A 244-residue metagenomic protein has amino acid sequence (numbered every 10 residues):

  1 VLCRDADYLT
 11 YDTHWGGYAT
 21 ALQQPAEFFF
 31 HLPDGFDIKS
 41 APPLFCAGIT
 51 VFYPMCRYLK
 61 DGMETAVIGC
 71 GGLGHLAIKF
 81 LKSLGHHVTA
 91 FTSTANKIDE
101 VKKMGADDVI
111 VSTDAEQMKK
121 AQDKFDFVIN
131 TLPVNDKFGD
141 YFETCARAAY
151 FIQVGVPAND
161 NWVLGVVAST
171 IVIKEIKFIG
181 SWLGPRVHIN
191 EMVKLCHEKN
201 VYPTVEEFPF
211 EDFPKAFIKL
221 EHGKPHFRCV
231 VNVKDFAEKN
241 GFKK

Functional and structural regions predicted by a protein language model:
V1-F29: Glycine-rich phosphate/adenylate-binding loop and adjacent beta-alpha elements of nucleotide- or dinucleotide-binding
T13-Y18, D34-R57, V67-L76: A glycine-rich, Thr/Ser-enriched phosphate-binding loop motif common to dinucleotide/cofactor-binding enzymes
E64, A149-Y150, K177: Short glycine-centered segments of the SAM/dcSAM-binding site in methyltransferase folds
V67-C70, K82-D140: Adenosine-nucleotide cofactor-binding segment
H75-S83: Surface-exposed amphipathic alpha-helices with a cationic face
C145-R147: Helix-to-beta-strand junctions that scaffold the AdoMet/dcAdoMet cofactor pocket in Class I SAM-dependent enzymes
V156-K174, R186-M192: Rossmann-fold NAD(P)-binding glycine/threonine-rich loop
R186-K244: C-terminal hydrophobic helical "lid"/dimerization subdomain of Rossmann-like NAD(P)H-dependent oxidoreductases
